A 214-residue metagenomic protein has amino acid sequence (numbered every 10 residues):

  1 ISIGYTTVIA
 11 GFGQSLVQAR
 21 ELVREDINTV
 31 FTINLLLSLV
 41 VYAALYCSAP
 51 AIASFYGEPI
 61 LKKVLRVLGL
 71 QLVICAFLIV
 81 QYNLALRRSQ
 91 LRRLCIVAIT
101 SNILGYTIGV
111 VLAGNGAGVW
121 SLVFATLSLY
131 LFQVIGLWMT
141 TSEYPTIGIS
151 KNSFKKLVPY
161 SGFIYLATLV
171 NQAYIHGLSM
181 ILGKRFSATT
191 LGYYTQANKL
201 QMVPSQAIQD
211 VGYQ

Functional and structural regions predicted by a protein language model:
S2-P50, K63-G69, R92-R93, V97-I99: Membrane-water interface segments that mark the loop-to-transmembrane alpha-helix transition
T6-A10, Y42-P50, F55, V67 (+8 more regions): Membrane-embedded alpha-helical segments of multi-pass transporters/permeases
T7-R24, L86-R87, A197, Q201-Q214: Helix-loop junctions and terminal segments of transmembrane helices in multi-pass membrane transport/translocation
F12-R24, V73-V97, V111, N115-W120 (+2 more regions): Membrane-interface junctions at transmembrane-helix termini in multi-pass inner-membrane proteins
E25, Y56-P59, S89, A117 (+1 more regions): Membrane-helix interface residues
A53-F55, V111-A113, Q172-V203: Helix-terminus/linker motif at the lipid-water interface of multi-pass membrane proteins
K62, R66-G69, I96-S142, K156-Y160 (+2 more regions): Hydrophobic alpha-helical transmembrane segments
R92, I135-M180, K184, T189-T190: Interhelical loop/hinge segments that connect adjacent transmembrane helices in multipass membrane
